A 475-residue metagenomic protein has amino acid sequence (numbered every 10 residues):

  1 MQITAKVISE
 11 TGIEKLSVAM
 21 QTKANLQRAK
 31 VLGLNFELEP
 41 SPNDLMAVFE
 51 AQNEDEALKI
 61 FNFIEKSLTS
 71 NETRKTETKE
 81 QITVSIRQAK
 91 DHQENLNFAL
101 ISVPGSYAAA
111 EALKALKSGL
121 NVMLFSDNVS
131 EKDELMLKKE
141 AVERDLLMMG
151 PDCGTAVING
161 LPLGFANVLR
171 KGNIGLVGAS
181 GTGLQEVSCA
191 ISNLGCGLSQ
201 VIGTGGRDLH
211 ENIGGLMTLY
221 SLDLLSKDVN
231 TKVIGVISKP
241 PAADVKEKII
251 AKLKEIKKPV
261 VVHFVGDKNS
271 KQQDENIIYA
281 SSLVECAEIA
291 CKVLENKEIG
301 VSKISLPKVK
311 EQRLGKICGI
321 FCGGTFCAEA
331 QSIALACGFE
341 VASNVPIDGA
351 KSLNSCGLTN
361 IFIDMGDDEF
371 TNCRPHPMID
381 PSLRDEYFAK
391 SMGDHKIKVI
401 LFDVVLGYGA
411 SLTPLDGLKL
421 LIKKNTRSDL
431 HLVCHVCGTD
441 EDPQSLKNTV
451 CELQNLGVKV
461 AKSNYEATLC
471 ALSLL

Functional and structural regions predicted by a protein language model:
M1-L475: Catalytic-core regions of core metabolic enzymes, especially those transforming organic acids/acyl-group intermediates
